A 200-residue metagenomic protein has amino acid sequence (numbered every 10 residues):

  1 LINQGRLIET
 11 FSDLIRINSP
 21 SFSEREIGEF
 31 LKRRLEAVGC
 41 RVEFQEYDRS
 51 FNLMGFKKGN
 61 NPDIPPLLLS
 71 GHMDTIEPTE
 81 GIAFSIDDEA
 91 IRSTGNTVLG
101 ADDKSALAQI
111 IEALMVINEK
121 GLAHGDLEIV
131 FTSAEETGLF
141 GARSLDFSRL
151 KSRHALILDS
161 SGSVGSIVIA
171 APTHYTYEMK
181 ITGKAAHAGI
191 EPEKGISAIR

Functional and structural regions predicted by a protein language model:
L1-R92: Acidic/His- and Gly-rich active-site-bordering loop/insert found across diverse amide/peptide-bond hydrolases
I8, S12, K32, L107-M115 (+3 more regions): Predominant activation on well-ordered alpha-helical scaffold segments within soluble catalytic domains
L14-R16, K184-H187: A short, flexible beta-alpha/helix-coil linker loop
F22, P62, D74-E77, T137 (+2 more regions): Short, acidic Gly/Pro/Ser/Thr-rich loop/turn segments
P66-S70, R153-I157, E178: Short glycine-aspartate micro-motif
I86-V98, K180-A186: Glycine/charged-rich beta-loop-alpha catalytic/anionic-binding loops adjacent to active sites
T97-L99, K104-P172: Acidic/histidine-rich catalytic neighborhood of metal-dependent amide-processing enzymes
E191-R200: Acidic-enriched catalytic cores of C-N bond-cleaving enzymes acting on peptides and small amides
